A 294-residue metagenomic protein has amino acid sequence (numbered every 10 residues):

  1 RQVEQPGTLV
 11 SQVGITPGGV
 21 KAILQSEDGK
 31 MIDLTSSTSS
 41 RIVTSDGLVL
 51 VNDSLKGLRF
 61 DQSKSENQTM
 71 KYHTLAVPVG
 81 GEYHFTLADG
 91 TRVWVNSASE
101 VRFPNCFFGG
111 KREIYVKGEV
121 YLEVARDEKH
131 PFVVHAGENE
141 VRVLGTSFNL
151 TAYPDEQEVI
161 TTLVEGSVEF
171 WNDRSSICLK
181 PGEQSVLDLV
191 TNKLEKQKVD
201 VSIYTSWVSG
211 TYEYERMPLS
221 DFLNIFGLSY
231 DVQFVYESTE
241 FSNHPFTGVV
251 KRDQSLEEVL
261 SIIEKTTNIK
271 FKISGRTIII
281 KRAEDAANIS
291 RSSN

Functional and structural regions predicted by a protein language model:
R1-N294: A residue-level detector for the "anchor" residue at the start of short, highly conserved motifs
